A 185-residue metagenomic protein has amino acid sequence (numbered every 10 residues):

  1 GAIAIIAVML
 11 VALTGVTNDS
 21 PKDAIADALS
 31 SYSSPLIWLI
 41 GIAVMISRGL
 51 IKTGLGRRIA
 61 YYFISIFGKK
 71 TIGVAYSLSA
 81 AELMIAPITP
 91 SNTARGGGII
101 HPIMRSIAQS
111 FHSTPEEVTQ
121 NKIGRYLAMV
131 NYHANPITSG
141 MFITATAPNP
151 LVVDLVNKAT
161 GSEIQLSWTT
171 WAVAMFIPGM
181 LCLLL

Functional and structural regions predicted by a protein language model:
G1, I72, P90, Q165-W168: Intrinsically disordered or highly flexible coil/loop and linker segments, enriched in small and charged/polar residues
G1-A7, G56, A60, I64-I66 (+1 more regions): Alpha-helical transmembrane segments of integral membrane proteins, especially early/N-terminal helices
G1-L39, K158-A159, E163, T170-L185: Hydrophobic transmembrane alpha-helices of multi-pass small-molecule transporters
I3-A7, V74-L78, A128-N131, M175: Hydrophobic alpha-helical transmembrane segments of polytopic
I5, M9, A80-L83, H133-P136 (+1 more regions): Hydrophobic alpha-helical transmembrane segments of multipass integral membrane proteins
L10-E116: Membrane-embedded alpha-helical segments and adjacent helix-loop junctions characteristic of multi-pass solute
N92-G96, F111-L185: Juxtamembrane and boundary regions of transmembrane helices in multi-pass small-molecule transporters and channels
